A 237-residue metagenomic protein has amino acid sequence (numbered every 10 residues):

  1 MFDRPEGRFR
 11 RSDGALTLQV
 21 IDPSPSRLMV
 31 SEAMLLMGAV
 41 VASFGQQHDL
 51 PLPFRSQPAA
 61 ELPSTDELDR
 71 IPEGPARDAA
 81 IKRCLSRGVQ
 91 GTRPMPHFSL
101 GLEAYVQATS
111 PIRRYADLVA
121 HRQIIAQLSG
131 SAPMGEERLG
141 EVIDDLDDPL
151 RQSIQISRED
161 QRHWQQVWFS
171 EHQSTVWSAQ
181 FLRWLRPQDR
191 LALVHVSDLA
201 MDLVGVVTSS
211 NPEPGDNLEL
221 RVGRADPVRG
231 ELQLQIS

Functional and structural regions predicted by a protein language model:
M1-D216, G223-L234: Electropositive polyanion-binding surfaces
